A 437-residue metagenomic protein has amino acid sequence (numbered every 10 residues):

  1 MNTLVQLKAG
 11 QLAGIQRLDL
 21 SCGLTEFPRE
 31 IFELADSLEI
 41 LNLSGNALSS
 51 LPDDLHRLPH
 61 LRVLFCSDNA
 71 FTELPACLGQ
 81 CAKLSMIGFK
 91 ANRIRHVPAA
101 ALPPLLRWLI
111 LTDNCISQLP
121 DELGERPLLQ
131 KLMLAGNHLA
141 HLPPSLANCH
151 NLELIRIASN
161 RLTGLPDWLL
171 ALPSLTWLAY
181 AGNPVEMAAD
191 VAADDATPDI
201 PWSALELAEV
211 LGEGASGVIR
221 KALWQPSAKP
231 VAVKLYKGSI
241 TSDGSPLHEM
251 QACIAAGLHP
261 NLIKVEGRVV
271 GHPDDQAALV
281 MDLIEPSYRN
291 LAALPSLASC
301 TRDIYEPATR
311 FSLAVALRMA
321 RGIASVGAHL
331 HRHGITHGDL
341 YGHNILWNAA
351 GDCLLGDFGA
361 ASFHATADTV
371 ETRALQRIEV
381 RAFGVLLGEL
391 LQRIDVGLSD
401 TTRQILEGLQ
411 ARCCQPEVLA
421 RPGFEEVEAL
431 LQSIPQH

Functional and structural regions predicted by a protein language model:
M1-D53, R57-T112, Q118-D121, K131 (+2 more regions): The feature captures the LRR N-terminal capping module
S216-A252: ATP-binding glycine-rich loop module of kinase domains
Q251-P260: Structural motif at the C-terminus of the N-lobe alphaC helix and the adjacent alphaC-beta4 loop of the Hanks-type
K264-A277: Short beta-strand micro-motifs within the conserved protein kinase catalytic domain, predominantly in the N-lobe
M319-A320: Activation segment signature within eukaryotic-like protein kinase domains
G327, H331-W347: Catalytic-loop of the protein kinase fold
N344-G356: Conserved protein kinase catalytic/activation segment
L354, G359-Q410: C-lobe/activation-segment region of protein kinase-like
